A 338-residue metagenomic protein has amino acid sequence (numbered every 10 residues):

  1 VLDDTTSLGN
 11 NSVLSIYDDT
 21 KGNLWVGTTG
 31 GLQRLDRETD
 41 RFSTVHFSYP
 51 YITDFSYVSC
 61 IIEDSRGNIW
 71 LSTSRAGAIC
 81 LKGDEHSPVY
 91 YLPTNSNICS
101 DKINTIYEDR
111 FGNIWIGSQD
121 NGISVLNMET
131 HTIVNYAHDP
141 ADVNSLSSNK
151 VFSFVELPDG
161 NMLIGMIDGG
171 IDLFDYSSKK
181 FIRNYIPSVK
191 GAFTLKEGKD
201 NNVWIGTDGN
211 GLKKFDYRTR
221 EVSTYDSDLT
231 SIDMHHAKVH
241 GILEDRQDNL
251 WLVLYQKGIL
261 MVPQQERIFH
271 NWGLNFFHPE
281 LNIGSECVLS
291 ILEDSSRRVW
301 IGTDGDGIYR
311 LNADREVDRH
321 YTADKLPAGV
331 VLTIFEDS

Functional and structural regions predicted by a protein language model:
V1-S338: Carboxylate-rich, polar loop motifs that coordinate divalent cations or form catalytic acidic clusters
